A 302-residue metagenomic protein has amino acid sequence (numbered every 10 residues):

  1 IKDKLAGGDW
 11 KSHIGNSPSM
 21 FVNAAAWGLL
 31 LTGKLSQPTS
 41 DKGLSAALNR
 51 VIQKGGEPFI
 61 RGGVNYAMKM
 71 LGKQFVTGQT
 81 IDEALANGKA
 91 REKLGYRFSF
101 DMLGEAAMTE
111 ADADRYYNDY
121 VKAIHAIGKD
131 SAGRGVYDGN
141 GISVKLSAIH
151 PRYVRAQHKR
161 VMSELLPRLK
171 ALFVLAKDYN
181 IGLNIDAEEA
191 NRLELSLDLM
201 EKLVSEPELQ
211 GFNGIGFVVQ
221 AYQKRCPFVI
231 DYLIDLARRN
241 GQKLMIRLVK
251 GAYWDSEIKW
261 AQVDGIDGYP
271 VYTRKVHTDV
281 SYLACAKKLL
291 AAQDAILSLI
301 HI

Functional and structural regions predicted by a protein language model:
I1-I300: Positively charged, amphipathic and often flexible ligand-engagement surfaces
